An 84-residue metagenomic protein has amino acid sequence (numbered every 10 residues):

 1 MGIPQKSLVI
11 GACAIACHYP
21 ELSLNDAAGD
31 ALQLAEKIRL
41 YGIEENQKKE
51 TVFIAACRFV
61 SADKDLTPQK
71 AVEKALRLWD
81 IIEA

Functional and structural regions predicted by a protein language model:
I3-P20, L24-D63, P68-E83: Amphipathic alpha-helical segments in structured regions that serve as interaction surfaces
